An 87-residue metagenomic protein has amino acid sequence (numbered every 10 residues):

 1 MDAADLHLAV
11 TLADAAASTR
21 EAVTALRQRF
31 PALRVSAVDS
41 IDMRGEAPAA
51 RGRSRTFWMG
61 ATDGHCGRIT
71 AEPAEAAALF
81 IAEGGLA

Functional and structural regions predicted by a protein language model:
M1-A3, A49, E72: General structural signal for secondary-structure boundaries
M1-V38: Negatively charged, low-complexity tracts enriched in Asp/Glu with abundant Ser/Thr
A13, A37-G45, G64-C66, L86-A87: Residue-level detector of solvent-exposed, low-hydrophobicity positions
A17-A25, R44, T56-G60: Short, well-ordered helical secondary-structure segments
R27-R29, A49-R51, A61: A generic structural signal for short, solvent-exposed coil/turn residues that cap or connect secondary-structure
V35-F57: Short, conserved beta-strand/beta-arch hydrophobic-aromatic motifs that form part of recognition grooves or interface
S54-A87: Short, compact, well-ordered microdomains
